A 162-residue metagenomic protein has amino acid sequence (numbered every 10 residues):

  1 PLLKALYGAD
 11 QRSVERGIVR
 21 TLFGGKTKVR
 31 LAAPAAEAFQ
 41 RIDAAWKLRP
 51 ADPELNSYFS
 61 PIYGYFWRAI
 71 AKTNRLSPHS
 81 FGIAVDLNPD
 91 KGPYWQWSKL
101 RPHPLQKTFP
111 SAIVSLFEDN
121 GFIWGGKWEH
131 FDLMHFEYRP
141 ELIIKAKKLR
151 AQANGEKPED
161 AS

Functional and structural regions predicted by a protein language model:
P1-K127: Cell-envelope/glycan interface and biosynthesis
D119, D132-S162: Low-complexity, Gly/Ser/Thr/Pro-rich intrinsically disordered linker/tail segments
